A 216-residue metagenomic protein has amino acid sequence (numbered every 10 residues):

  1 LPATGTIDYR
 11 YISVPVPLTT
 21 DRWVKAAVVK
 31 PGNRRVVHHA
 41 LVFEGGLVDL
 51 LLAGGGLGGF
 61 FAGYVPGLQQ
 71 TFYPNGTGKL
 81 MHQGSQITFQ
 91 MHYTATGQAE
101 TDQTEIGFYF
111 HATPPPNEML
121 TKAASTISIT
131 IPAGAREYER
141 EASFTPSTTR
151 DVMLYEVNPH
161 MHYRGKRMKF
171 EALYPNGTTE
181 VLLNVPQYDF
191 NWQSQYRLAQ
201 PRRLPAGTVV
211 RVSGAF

Functional and structural regions predicted by a protein language model:
L1-M153, P159-F216: Beta-strand-centric surfaces of beta-sandwich/beta-rich domains
